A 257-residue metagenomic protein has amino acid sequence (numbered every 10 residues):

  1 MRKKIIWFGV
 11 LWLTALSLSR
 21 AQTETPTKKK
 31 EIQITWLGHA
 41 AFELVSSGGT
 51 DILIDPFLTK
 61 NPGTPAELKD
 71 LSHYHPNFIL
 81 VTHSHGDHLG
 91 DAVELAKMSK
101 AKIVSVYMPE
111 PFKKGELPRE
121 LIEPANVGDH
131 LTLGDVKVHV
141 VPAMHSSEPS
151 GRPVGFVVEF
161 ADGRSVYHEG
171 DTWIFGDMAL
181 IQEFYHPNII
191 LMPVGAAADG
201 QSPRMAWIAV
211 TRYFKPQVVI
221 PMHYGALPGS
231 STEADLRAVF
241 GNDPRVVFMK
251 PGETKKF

Functional and structural regions predicted by a protein language model:
R2-K4, L11-D51, L58, N242 (+1 more regions): Zn-dependent metallo-beta-lactamase
P26-I32, S46-I52, H130-H139, E159-S165 (+1 more regions): Beta-strand-turn-beta hairpins that frame and shape the catalytic cleft of phosphate-ester-processing enzymes
L37, S46-H85, G90-E94, S146-E148 (+1 more regions): Pre-active-site segment of Zn-dependent metallo-hydrolases
I54-P56, P76-S84, I103-Y107, V166-G170 (+3 more regions): Active-site neighborhood of phospho(di)ester-bond hydrolases with catalytic His/Asp-centered motifs
K60-P62, G86-G90, E110-K113, D129-T132 (+5 more regions): Active-site environment of divalent metal-dependent phosphoester hydrolases
E67-L131, V136-H139: Active-site HxH/HxHxD metal-binding segment of metal-dependent hydrolases
E116-L131, I208-F257: Binuclear metal-ion centers of metallo-dependent hydrolases, dominated by the metallo-beta-lactamase
M144-Y213: Active-site-proximal loop/helix segments of hydrolase catalytic cores
